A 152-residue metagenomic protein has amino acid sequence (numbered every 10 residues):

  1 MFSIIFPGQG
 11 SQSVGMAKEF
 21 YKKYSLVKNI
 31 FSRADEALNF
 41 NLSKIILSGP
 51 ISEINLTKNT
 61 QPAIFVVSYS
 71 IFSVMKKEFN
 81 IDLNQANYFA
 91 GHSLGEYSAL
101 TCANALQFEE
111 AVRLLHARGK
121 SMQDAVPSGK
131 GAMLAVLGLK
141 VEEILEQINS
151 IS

Functional and structural regions predicted by a protein language model:
M1-F2, A132: Residues that mark the start of a beta-strand
F2-A90, L139, S152: Helix-rich "cap/lid" substructures immediately adjacent to catalytic or cofactor-binding pockets
Q9-S11, L38, A103-S152: Alpha/beta catalytic cores of group-transfer enzymes, especially the acyltransferase/condensing modules of polyketide
D35, Y69, K76, A99-L100 (+2 more regions): Residues within alpha-helical segments
I51-S52, Y88-L94, G119, G131-A135: Short, glycine/charge-rich beta-strand/loop segments that flank catalytic centers and engage negatively charged groups
S52-L56, A99, A103, S128: Short amphipathic alpha-helical segments at helix-loop
I71, E96-Y97, S121, V141: A short acidic, glycine/proline-enriched capping/turn motif at secondary-structure boundaries, especially helix N-cap
G91-T101, A105: Glycine-rich nucleophile elbow surrounding the catalytic serine of serine-hydrolase chemistry
